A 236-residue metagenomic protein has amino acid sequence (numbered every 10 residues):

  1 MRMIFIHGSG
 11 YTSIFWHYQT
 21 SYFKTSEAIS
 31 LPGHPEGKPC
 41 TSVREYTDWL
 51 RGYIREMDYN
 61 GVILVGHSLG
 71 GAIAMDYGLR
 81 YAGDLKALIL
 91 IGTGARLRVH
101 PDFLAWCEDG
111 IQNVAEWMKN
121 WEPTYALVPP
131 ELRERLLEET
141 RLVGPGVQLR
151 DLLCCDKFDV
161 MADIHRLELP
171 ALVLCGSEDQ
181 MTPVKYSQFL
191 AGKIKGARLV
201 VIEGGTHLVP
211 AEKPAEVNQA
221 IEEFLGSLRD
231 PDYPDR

Functional and structural regions predicted by a protein language model:
G8-Y11, S68: Active-site glycine-rich loops that stabilize anionic/oxyanionic intermediates across multiple enzyme folds
G10-Y18: Serine-hydrolase catalytic-loop signature spanning alpha/beta hydrolases and amidase-signature enzymes
H17-S21, E27-V65, Q219: Active-site loop/oxyanion-hole signature of alpha/beta-hydrolase fold enzymes
G66, G70, A74: Gly/Ala-rich beta-loop-alpha elbow adjacent to hydrolase catalytic centers
M75, L79-R80, D84-V114: Flexible "cap/lid" loop of the alpha/beta hydrolase fold
R98, Q112-R166: Conserved alpha/beta-hydrolase catalytic His-Asp/Glu region
L167, V173-C175, D179: Short beta-strand/loop motif that positions the catalytic acidic residue of the alpha/beta-hydrolase fold
G205-N218: Catalytic histidine-centered segment of alpha/beta-hydrolase-like enzymes
